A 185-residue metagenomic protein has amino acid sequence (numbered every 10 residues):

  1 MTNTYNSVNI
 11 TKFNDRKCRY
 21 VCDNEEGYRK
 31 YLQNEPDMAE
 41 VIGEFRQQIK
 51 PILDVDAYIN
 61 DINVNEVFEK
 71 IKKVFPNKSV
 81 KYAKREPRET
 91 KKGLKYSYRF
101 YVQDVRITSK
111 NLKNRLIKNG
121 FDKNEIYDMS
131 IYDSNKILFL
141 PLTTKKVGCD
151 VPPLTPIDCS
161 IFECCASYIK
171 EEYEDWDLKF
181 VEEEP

Functional and structural regions predicted by a protein language model:
M1-F121, L138, T144, F180-P185: Signature for HUH/AEP ssDNA processing cores
R106, F121-P185: Catalytic "initiation/cleavage/transfer" segments centered on a nucleophilic residue and adjacent nucleic-acid-engaging
